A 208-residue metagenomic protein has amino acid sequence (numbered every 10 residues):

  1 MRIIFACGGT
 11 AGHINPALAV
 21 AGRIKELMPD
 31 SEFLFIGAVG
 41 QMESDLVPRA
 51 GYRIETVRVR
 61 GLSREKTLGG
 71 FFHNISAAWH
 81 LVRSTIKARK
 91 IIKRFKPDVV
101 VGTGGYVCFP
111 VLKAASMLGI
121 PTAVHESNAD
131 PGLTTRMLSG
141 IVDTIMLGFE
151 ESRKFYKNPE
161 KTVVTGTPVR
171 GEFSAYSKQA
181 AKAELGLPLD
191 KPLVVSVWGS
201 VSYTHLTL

Functional and structural regions predicted by a protein language model:
I3-T10, D30-R83, T165-T167: Conserved nucleotide-sugar phosphate-binding/catalytic loop shared by glycosyltransferases and other
I4, P188-Y203: Conserved donor-binding/catalytic core segment of Leloir-type glycosyltransferases
H13-I24: Short amphipathic alpha-helix
M42, S116-K178: Active-site-proximal region of nucleotide-activated glycan assembly enzymes, centered on histidine/acidic-rich loops
H73, S174-L187: A short helix/loop element that forms part of the nucleotide-sugar donor recognition site in Leloir-type
K87-V100, V107-A123, R136-I141: Glycosyltransferases and closely related glycan-assembly transferases that use nucleotide-activated donors
T204-L208: Conserved small/polar residues in nucleotide/adenosyl-binding loops
